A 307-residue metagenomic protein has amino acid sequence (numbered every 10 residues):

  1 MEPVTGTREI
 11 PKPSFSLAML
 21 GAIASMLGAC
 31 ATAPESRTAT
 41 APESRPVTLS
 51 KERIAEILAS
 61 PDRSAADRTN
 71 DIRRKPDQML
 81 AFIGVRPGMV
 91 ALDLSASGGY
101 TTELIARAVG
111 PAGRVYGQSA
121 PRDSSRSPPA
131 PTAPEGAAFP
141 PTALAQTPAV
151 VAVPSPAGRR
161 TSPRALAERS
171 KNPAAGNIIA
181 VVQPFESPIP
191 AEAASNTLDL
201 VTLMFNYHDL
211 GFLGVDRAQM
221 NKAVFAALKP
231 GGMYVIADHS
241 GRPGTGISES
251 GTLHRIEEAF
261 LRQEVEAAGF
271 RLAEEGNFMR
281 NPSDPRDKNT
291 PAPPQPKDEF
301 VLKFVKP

Functional and structural regions predicted by a protein language model:
L27-A29: C-terminal motif of bacterial Sec signal peptides marking the signal peptidase cleavage site
A31-A33: Bacterial signal peptide processing site
G88-S97: Conserved class I S-adenosyl-L-methionine
A106-R107, R217-P230: A short glycine-rich, Lys/Arg-flanked "PGG" loop and its adjoining helix->strand segment in the class I
P131-E192: S-adenosyl-L-methionine
P190-V201: A short acidic, Gly/Pro-enriched loop at the edge of an enzyme's catalytic core that lines a small-molecule cofactor
G231-H239: Conserved beta-strand signature within the Rossmann-like core of class I S-adenosyl-L-methionine
S283-P307: Core SAM-dependent methyltransferase catalytic element
